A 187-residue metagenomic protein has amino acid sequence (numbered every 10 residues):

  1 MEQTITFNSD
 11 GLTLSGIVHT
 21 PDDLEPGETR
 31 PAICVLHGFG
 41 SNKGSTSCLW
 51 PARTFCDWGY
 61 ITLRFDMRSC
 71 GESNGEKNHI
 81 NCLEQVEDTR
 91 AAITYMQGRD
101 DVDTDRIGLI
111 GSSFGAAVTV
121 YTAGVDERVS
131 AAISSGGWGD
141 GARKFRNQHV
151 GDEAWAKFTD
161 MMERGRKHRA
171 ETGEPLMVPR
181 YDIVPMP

Functional and structural regions predicted by a protein language model:
M1-P31: N-terminal cap/lid segment of alpha/beta-hydrolase-fold proteins
R30, H37-N42: Active-site glycine-rich loops that stabilize anionic/oxyanionic intermediates across multiple enzyme folds
V35-G38, R64: Structural cue for short, hydrophobic secondary-structure segments
G40-R53, M67: The serine-hydrolase catalytic nucleophile loop
K43-S45, C70-T104: Catalytic nucleophile-loop/oxyanion-hole region of alpha/beta-hydrolase and closely related hydrolase-like folds
T54-E72: Conserved alpha/beta-hydrolase
D101-S113: Alpha/beta-hydrolase fold nucleophile elbow
V118-P187: Alpha/beta-hydrolase-fold enzymes
